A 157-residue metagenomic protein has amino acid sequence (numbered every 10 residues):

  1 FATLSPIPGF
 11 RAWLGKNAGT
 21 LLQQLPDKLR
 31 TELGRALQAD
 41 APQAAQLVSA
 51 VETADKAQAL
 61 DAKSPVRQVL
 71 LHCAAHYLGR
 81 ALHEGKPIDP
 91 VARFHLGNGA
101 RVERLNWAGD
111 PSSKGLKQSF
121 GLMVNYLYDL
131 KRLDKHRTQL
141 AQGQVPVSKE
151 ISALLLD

Functional and structural regions predicted by a protein language model:
F1-D157: Extended, composition-driven regions rather than compact fold-specific motifs
